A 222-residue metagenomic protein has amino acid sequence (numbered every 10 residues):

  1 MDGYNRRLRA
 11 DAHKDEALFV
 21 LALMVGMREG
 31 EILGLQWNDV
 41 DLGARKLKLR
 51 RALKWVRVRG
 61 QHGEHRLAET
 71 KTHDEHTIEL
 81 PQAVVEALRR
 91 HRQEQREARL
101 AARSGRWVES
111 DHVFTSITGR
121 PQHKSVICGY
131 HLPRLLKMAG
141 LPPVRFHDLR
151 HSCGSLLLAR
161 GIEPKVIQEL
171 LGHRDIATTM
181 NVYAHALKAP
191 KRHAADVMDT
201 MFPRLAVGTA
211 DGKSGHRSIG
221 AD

Functional and structural regions predicted by a protein language model:
M1-L35, L42-G43, K54, T72-E75 (+3 more regions): Basic, Lys/Arg- and aromatic-enriched nucleic-acid-binding interface segment
R6-R9, A44, L53-V84, E97-A101 (+5 more regions): C-terminal secondary-structure termini that scaffold catalytic or DNA-interacting sites
H13, A17-V20, M24-E31, V126-I127 (+4 more regions): C-terminal catalytic core of tyrosine-transesterase DNA break-rejoin enzymes
V25, T70-T72, T115, S152 (+1 more regions): Ser/Thr-centric signal marking residues that sit in or immediately flank functional binding/regulatory motifs
L35, H91-E94: Residue-level signal for well-ordered alpha-helical positions
D39-K46, P143, I162-V182: Short, polar N-cap/turn motifs at the start of nucleic acid-interacting alpha helices
K48-R50: Beta-strand residues in well-ordered beta-sheet regions across diverse protein folds
L80, F114, L132, G154-L157 (+3 more regions): Hydrophobic, well-ordered secondary-structure elements that form the walls of internal hydrophobic environments
